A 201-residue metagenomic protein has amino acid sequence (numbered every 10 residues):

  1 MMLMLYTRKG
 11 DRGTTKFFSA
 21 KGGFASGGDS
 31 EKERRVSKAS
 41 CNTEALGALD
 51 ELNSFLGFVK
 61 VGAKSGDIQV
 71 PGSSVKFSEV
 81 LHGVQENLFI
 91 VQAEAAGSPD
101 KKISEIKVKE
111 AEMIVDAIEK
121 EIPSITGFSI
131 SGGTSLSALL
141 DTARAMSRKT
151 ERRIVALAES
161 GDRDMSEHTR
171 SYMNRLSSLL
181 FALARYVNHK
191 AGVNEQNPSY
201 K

Functional and structural regions predicted by a protein language model:
M1-K201: Phosphate/pyrophosphate-binding loop motifs in nucleotide- or prenyl diphosphate-using proteins
